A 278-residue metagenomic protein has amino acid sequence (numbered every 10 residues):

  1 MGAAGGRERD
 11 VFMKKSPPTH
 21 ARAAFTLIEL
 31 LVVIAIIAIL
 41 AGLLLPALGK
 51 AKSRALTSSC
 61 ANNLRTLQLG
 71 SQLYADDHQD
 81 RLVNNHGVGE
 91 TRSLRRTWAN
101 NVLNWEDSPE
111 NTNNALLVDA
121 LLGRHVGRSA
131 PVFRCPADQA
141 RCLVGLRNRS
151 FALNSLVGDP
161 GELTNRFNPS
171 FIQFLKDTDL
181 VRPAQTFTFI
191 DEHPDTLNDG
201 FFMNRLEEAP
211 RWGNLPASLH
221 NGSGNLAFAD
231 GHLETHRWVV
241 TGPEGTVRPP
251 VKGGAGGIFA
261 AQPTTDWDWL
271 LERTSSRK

Functional and structural regions predicted by a protein language model:
M1-F25: N-terminal leader/signal peptides at the extreme start of proteins
A4-G5, R22, G42, L153 (+1 more regions): Intrinsic disorder/low-complexity segments
R7, M13-K14, G49-A51, A99-N100 (+2 more regions): Generic cytosolic/nucleocytoplasmic N-terminal low-complexity/intrinsically disordered segments
A21-K52: N-terminal single-pass transmembrane signal-anchor helix
L43, K52-N63: Juxtamembrane interface helices immediately C-terminal to a transmembrane segment
S58-K278: Short, well-structured segments within or immediately adjacent to enzyme catalytic domains that line ligand-binding
